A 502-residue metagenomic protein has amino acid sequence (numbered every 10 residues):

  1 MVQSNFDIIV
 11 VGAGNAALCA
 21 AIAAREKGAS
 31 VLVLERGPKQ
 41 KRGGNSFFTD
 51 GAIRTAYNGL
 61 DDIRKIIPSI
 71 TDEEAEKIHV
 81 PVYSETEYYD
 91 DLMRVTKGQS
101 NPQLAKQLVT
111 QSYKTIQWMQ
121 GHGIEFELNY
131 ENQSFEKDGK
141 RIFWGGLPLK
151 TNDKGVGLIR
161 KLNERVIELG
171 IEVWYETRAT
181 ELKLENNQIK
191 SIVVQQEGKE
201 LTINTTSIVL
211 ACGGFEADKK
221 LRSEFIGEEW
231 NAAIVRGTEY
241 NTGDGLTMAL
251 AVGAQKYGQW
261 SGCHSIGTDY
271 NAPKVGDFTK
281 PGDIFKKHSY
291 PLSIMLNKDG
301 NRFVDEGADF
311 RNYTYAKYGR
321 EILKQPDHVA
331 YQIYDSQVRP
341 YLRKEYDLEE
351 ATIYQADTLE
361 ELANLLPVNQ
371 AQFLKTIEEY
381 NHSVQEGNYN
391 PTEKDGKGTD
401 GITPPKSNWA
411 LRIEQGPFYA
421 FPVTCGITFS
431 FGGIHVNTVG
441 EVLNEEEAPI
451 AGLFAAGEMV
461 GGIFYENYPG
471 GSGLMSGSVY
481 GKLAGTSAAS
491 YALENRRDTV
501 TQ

Functional and structural regions predicted by a protein language model:
V2-A16, L32: Beta1/beta-strand and adjacent pyrophosphate-binding region of the FAD-binding site in flavoprotein oxidoreductases
E26-S46: Glycine-rich FAD pyrophosphate-binding loop
R42, K97, P102-K199, D218-K220 (+2 more regions): Conserved redox-cofactor binding core of oxidoreductases
F47-Y83: N-terminal glycine-rich dinucleotide-binding loop that anchors FAD/FMN and/or NAD(P) in oxidoreductases
E74-G139, D357-E379: Rossmann-like flavin
E181, Q372-N467: A glycine-rich dinucleotide-binding beta-alpha-beta segment and adjacent secondary-structure elements that constitute
Q196-K199, I203-A272, L474, L483 (+1 more regions): Glycine-rich loop(s) and the adjacent beta-strand/alpha-helix scaffold that form part
L246-Q372: An anion/pyrophosphate-binding glycine-rich loop and adjacent beta-alpha core in soluble alpha-beta enzymes
